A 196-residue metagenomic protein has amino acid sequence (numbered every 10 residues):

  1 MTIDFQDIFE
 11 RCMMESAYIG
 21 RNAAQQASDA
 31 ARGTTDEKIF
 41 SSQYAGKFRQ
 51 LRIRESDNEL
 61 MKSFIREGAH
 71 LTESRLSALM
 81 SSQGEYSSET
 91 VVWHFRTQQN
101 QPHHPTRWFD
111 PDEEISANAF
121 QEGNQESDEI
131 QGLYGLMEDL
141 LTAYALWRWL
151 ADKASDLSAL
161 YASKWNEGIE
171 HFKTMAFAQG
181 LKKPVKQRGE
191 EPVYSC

Functional and structural regions predicted by a protein language model:
M1-L133, T174, K182-C196: Conserved short "hinge" loops at termini or chain/domain junctions
T72, R148-K153: Generic structural signal for hydrophobic core residues of well-folded globular domains
G135-Y144, R148: Elongated alpha-helical scaffolds
A154-K164: Short conserved catalytic/interaction loops centered on acidic-Pro-aromatic/His motifs
W165-Q179: Short, mixed-charge aromatic SLiMs
